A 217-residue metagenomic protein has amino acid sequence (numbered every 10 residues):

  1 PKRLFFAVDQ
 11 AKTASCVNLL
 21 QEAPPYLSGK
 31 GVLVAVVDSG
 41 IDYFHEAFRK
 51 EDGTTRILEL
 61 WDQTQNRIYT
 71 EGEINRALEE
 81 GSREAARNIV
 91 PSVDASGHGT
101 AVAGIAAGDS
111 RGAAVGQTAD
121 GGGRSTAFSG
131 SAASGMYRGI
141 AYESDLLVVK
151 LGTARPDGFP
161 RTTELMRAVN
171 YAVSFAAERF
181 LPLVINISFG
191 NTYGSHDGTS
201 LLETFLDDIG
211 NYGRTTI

Functional and structural regions predicted by a protein language model:
P1, S15, V102, F128 (+1 more regions): Generic low-polarity alpha-helical segments
P1-P24, L33: Autoinhibitory N-terminal propeptides
S15-L19, G53, A177, R214: Residue-level recognition of short, well-ordered coil/turn positions that link secondary-structure elements
A23-T163, F180-L181, G198: Subtilisin-like serine protease catalytic core
G152-I217: Substrate-binding/access-modulating region of protease and related hydrolase catalytic domains
